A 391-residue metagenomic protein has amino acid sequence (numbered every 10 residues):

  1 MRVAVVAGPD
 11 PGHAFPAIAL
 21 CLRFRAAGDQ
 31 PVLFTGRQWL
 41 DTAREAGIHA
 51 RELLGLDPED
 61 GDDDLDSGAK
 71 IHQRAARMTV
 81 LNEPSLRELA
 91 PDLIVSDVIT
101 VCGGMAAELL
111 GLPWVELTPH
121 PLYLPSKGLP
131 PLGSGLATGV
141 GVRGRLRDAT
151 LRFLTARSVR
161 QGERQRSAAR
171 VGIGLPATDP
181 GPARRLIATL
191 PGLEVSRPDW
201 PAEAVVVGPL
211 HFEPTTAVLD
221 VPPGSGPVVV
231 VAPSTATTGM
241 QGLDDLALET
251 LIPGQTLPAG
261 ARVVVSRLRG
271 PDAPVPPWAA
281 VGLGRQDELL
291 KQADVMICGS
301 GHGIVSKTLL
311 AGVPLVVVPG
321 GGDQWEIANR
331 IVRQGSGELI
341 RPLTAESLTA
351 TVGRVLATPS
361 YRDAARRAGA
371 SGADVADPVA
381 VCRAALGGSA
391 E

Functional and structural regions predicted by a protein language model:
M1-P9, F15-V32, T42-G47, R143-A156 (+4 more regions): Nucleotide-activated sugar donor-binding and catalytic core shared by glycosyltransferases and related lipid-linked
V32-I71: Conserved nucleotide-sugar phosphate-binding/catalytic loop shared by glycosyltransferases and other
F34, L53, V115-T118, A188 (+3 more regions): Generic beta-sheet signal
W39-D41, D57-D60, P121-K127, Q324-W325: Short gly/pro/ser/thr-enriched loop/turn and capping motifs at secondary-structure boundaries
G61-A76, P121-A177: A glycine/proline-hinged amphipathic helix-loop "lid/cap" segment that gates access to hydrophobic ligand pockets
A75-R147, G192-E194: Conserved nucleotide-sugar donor-interacting segment of glycosyltransferase catalytic cores, predominantly GT-B
G162-P209: Long, low-complexity segments enriched in small/aliphatic residues
T189-V295: Donor-nucleotide binding loops and adjacent catalytic segments primarily of GT-B fold Leloir glycosyltransferases
